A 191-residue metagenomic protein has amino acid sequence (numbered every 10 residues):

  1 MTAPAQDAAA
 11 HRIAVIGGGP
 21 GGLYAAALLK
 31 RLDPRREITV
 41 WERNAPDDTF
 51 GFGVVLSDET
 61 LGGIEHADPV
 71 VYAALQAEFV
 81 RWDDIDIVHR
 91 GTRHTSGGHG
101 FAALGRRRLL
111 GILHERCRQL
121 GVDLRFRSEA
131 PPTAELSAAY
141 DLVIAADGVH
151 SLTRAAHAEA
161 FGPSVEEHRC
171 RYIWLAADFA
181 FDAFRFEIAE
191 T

Functional and structural regions predicted by a protein language model:
A5-G21: Beta1/beta-strand and adjacent pyrophosphate-binding region of the FAD-binding site in flavoprotein oxidoreductases
G21, P46, H150: Conserved Rossmann-like nucleotide-cofactor binding loop
L28-G51: Glycine-rich FAD pyrophosphate-binding loop
T39, D123-R125: General small-molecule cofactor/ligand-binding pocket signal
D48-R116: Active-site-adjacent segment of FAD-dependent monooxygenases/related oxidoreductases
E115, L136-T191: Conserved FAD-binding catalytic core of PHBH/FMO-like flavoproteins
R125-L136: A conserved short coil-to-beta-strand element within the FAD-binding core of flavoproteins
